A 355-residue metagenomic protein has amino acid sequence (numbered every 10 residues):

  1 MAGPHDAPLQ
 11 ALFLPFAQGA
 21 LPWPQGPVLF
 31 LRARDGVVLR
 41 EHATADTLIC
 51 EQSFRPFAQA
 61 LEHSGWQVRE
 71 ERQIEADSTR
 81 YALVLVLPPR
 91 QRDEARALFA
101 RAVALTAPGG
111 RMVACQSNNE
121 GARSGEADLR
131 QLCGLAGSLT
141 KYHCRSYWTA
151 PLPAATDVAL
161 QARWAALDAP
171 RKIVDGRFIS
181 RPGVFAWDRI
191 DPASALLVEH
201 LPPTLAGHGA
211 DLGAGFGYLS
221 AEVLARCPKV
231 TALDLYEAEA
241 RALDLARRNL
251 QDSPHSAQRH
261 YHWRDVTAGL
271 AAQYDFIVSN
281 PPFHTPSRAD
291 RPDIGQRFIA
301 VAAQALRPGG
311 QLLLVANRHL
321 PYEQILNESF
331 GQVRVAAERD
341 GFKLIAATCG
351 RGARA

Functional and structural regions predicted by a protein language model:
G3-G65, P192-S279: Conserved SAM/SAH cofactor-binding pocket of Class I
R72-T79, A268-A272: Short amphipathic alpha-helix with an adjacent loop that forms part of the alpha/beta core around
L83-D93, L212-F216, Y274-S287: Conserved proline-anchored active-site loop of SAM-dependent methyltransferases that bridges a beta-strand
R96-P108, Q296-P308: A short glycine-rich, Lys/Arg-flanked "PGG" loop and its adjoining helix->strand segment in the class I
G109-S117, G309-A316: Conserved beta-strand signature within the Rossmann-like core of class I S-adenosyl-L-methionine
G134-R171, N317-A355: Class I S-adenosyl-L-methionine
T140-H208: SAM-dependent Rossmann-like transferase core, predominantly class I methyltransferases with a strong bias toward
A240, F276-A303: Mobile active-site "lid"/loop adjacent to the S-adenosyl-L-methionine
